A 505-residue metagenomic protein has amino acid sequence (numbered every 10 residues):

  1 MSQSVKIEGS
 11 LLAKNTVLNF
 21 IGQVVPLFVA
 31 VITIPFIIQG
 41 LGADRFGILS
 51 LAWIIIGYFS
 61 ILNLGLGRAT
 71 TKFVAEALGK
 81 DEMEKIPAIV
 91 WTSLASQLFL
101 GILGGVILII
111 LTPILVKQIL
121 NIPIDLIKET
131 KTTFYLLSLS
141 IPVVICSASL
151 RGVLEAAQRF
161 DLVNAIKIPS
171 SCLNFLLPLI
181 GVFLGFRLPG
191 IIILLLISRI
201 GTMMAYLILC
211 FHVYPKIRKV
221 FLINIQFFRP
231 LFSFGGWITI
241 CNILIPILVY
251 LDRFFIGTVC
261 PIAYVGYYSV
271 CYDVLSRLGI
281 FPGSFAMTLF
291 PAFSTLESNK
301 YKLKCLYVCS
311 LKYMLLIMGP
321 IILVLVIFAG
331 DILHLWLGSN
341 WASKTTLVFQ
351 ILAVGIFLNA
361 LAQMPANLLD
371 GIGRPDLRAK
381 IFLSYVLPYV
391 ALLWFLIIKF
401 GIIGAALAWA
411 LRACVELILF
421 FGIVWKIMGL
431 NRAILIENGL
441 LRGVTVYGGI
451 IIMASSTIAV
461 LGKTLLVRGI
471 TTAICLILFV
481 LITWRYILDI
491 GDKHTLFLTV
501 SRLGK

Functional and structural regions predicted by a protein language model:
M1-K6, I452-K505: Membrane-proximal transmembrane or re-entrant/amphipathic helices at the cytosolic face
M1-L12, Y206-V249, E297-C305, K426-R442 (+1 more regions): Interhelical loop/hinge segments that connect adjacent transmembrane helices in multipass membrane
M1-V29, E84-W91, K128-T130, F211 (+2 more regions): N-terminal membrane topogenesis motif
E8-E76, G105-I109, S140, F175 (+3 more regions): Signature of the first transmembrane helix
K14-A30, L194-T202, Y206, C210 (+4 more regions): Transmembrane helical elements of multi-pass membrane transporters/channels
L64-K80, L94, A156, Y214-K216 (+3 more regions): Helix-loop junctions and terminal segments of transmembrane helices in multi-pass membrane transport/translocation
T112-L137, L325-I356, I403: Interfacial segments at transmembrane-helix termini and the short loops linking adjacent helices
I166-V213, P230, F234, L383-P388 (+2 more regions): Hydrophobic alpha-helical transmembrane segments
